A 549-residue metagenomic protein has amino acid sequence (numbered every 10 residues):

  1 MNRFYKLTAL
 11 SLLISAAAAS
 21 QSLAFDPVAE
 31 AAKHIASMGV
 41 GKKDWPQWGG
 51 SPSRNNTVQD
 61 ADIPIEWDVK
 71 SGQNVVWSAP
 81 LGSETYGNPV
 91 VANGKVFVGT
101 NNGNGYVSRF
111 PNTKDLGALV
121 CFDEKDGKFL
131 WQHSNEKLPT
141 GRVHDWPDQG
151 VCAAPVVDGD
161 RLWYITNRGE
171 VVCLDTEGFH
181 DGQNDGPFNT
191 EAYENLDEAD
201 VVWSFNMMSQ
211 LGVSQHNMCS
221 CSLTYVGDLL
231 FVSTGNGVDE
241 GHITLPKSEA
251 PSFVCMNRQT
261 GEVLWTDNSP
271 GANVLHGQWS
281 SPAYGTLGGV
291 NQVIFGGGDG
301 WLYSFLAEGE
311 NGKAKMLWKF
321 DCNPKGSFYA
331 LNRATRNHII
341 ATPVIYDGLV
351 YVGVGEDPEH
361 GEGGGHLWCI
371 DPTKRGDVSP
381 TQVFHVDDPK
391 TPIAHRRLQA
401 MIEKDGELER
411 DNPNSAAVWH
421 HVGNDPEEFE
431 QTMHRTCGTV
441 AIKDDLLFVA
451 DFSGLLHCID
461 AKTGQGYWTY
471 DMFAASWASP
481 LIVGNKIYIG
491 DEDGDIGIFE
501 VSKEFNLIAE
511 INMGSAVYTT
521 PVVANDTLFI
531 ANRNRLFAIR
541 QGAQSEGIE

Functional and structural regions predicted by a protein language model:
M1-A9: Bacterial N-terminal signal peptides that target proteins for export
N2-R3, A17, E359: Intrinsically disordered or highly flexible coil/loop and linker segments, enriched in small and charged/polar residues
T8-A17: Bacterial N-terminal signal peptides
Q21-E549: Noncatalytic, solvent-exposed loop/strand surfaces of beta-propeller-type extracellular/periplasmic domains
